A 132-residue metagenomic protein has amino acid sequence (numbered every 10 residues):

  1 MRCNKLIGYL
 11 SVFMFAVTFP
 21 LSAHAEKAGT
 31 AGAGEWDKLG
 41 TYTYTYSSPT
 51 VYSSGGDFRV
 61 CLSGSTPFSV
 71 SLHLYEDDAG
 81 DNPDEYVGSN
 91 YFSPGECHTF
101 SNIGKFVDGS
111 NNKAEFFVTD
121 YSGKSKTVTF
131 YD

Functional and structural regions predicted by a protein language model:
R2-A25: Sec-dependent N-terminal signal peptides of Gram-positive bacterial secreted proteins and lipoproteins
H24-D132: Post-signal peptide N-terminal regions of Sec-secreted extracellular proteins
